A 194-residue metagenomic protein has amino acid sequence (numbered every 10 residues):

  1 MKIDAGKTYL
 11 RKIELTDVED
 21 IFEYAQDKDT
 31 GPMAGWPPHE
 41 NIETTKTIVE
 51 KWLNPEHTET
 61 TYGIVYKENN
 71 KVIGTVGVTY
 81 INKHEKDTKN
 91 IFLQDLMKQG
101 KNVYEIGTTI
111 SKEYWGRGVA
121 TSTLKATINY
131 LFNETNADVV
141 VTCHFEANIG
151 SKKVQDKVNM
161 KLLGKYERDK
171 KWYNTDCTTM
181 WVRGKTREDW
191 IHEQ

Functional and structural regions predicted by a protein language model:
M1-D29, V65-Q194: Acyl-donor (CoA/ACP) binding surface of acyl/acetyltransferases
A25, A34, W52-E56: Hydrophobic residues in alpha-helical segments
G31-K51: Conserved GNAT-fold acetyl-CoA-binding loop/helix
M33-P38, E59-V65: A short, aromatic/hydrophobic, helix- or strand-capping loop or linear motif that either lines the entrance/gate
E50-G63, G74: A short helix-loop-beta-strand connector motif used in the catalytic cores of GNAT acetyltransferases and, in some
